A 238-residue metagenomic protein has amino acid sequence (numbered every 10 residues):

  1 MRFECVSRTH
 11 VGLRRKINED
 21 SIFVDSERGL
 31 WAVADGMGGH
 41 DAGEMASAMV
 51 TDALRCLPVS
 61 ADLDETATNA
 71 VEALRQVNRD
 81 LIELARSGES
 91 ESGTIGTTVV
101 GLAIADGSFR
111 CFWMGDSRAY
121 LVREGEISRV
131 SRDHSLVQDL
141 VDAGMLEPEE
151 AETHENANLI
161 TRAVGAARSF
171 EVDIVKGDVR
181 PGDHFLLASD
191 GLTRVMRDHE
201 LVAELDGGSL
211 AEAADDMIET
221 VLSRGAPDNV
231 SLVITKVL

Functional and structural regions predicted by a protein language model:
M1-L238: PP2C/PPM-type serine/threonine phosphatase catalytic domain
